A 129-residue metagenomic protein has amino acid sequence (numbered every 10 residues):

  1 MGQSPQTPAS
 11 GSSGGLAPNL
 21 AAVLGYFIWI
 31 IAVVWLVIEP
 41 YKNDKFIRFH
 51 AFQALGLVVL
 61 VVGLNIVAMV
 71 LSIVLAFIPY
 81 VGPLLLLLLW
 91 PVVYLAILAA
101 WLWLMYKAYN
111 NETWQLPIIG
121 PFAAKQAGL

Functional and structural regions predicted by a protein language model:
M1-L60, Y106-L129: Membrane-interface extramembranous regions at the lipid-water interface
L20-E39, Q53-L104: Hydrophobic alpha-helical transmembrane segments in multi-pass membrane proteins
